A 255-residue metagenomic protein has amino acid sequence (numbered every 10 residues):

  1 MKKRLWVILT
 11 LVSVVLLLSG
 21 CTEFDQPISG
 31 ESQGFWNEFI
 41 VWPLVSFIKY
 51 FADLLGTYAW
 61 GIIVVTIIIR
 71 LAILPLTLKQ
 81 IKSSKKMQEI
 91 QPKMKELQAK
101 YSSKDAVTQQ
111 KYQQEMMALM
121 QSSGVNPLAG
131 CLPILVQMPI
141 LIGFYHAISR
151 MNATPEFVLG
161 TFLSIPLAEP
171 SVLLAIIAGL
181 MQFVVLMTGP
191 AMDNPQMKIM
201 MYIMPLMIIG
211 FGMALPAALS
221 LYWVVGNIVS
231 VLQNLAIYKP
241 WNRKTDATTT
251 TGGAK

Functional and structural regions predicted by a protein language model:
K2-K255: Helix-loop-helix
